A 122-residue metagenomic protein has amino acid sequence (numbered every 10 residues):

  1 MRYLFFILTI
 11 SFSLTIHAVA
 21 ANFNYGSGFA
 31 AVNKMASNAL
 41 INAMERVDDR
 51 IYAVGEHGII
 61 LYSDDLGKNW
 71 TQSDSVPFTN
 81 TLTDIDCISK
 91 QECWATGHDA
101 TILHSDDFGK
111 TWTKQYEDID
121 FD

Functional and structural regions predicted by a protein language model:
F5-T15: Bacterial N-terminal signal peptides
A18-D122: Residue-level hotspots at or immediately adjacent to binding/recognition sites across diverse folds
